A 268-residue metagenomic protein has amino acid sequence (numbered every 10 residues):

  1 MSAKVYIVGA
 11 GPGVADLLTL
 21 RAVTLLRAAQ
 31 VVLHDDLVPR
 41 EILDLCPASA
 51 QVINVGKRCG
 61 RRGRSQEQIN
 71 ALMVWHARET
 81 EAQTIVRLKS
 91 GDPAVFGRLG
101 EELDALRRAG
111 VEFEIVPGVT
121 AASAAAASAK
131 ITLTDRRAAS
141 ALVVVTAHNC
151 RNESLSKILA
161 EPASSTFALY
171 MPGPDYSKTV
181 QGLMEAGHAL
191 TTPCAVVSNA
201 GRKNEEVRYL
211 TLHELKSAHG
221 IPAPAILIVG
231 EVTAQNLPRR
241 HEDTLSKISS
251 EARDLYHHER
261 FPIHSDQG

Functional and structural regions predicted by a protein language model:
M1-A15, L20-V116, E214-P222: Class I S-adenosyl-L-methionine
S2-I7, R78, A82-I85, R98 (+2 more regions): A contiguous loop/helix-start segment that scaffolds small-molecule binding in enzyme catalytic cores
P12, L37-P39, V55-G63, V119-A121 (+3 more regions): Short, acidic/turn-prone active-site loops that include or flank metal/cofactor- and phosphate-binding residues
V14, D92-A163, E206-Y209: Class I SAM-dependent methyltransferase SAM-binding "motif I" and its flanking Rossmann-like core
P39-R40, S49, A122, Y176-S177 (+1 more regions): Alpha-helix N-cap/helix-start and coil->helix boundary motif
I42-L43, L106, A125-A126, T179 (+1 more regions): Hydrophobic packing residues within well-ordered alpha-helices of enzyme cores
C46, A129, L183, G187: Active-site catalytic pocket residues across diverse enzymes, especially alpha/beta-hydrolases
A50-K57, G110-E114, L133-S140, G187-V196: Short hydrophobic/aromatic-enriched beta-strand-loop microsegments
